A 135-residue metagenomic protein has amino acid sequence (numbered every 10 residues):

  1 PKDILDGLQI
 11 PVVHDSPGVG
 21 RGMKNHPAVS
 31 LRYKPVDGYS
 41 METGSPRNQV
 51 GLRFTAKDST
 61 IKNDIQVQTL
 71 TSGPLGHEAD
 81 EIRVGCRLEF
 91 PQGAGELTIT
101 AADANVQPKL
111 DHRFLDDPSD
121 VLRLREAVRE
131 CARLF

Functional and structural regions predicted by a protein language model:
P1-K34: Predominantly flavin-linked oxidoreductase catalytic cores and closely associated redox partners
G7-V13, S119-F135: Flavin-binding catalytic cores
P27-R129: FAD cofactor-binding and catalytic pocket of flavoenzymes
